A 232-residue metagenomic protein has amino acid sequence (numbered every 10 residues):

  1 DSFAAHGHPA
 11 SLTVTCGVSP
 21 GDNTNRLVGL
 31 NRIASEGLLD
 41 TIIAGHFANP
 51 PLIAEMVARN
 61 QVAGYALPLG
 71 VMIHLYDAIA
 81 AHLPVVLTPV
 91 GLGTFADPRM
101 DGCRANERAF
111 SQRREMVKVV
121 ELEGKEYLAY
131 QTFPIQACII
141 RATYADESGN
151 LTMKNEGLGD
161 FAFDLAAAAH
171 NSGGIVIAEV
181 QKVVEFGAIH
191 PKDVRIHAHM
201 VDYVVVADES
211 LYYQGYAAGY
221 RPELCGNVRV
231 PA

Functional and structural regions predicted by a protein language model:
D1-A232: Conserved alpha/beta enzyme-core scaffold
